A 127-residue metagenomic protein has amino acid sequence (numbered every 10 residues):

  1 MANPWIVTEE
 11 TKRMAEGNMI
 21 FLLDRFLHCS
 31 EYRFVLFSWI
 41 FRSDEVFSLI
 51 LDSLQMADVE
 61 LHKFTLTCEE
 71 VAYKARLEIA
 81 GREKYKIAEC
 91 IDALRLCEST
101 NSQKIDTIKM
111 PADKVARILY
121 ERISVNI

Functional and structural regions predicted by a protein language model:
M1-M19: Conserved substrate/cofactor phosphate-moiety recognition/catalytic segment in nucleotide-dependent phosphotransferases
R13-D58: Glycine-rich phosphate-binding loop used to anchor ATP phosphates in small-molecule kinases, encompassing both
Y32, A57-H62, S99-S102: Short glycine-/polar-rich loops that comprise or flank the Walker A/P-loop and associated switch/sensor motifs
L36-W39, F64-T67, I105-D106: Conserved beta-strand segments of the P-loop GTPase G domain that flank and frequently precede/overlap
R42-S43, T67-A72, M110-P111: Conserved nucleotide-binding/hydrolysis micro-motifs of P-loop NTPases
A57-L77: Conserved phosphate-donor/acceptor-positioning beta-strand/loop module used by diverse small-molecule
I79-I118: Small-molecule kinase domains that catalyze NTP-dependent phosphoryl transfer to phosphate-bearing small molecules
I118-N126: C-terminal alpha-helix
